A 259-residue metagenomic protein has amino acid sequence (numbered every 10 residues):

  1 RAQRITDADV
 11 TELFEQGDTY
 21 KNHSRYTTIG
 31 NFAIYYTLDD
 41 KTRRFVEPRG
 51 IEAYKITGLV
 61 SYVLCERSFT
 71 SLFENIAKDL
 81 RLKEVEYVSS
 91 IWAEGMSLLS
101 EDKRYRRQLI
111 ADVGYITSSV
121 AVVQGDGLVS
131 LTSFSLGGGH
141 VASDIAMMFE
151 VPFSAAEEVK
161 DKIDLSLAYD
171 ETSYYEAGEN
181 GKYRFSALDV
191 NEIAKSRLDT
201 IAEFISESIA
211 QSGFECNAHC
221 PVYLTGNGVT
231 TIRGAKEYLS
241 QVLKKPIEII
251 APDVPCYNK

Functional and structural regions predicted by a protein language model:
R1-F14, D144-M147, V151, C256-N258: N-terminal phosphate-binding loop and adjacent alpha-helix
R1-Q108, S166-T172, A177, A187-N191 (+2 more regions): Nucleotide/phosphate-binding catalytic cleft detector across ATP-hydrolyzing and phosphate-transferring enzymes
Y62, R67-N75, W92, Q124-E203 (+3 more regions): Phosphate-binding glycine-rich/basic clefts of nucleotide- and phosphate-handling proteins, predominantly
G95-M96, T230-I232, C256-Y257: Flexible loop/turn segments at secondary-structure boundaries
S100-D102, T230-S240: Short glycine/threonine-rich loop-to-helix capping motif typified by GTGT followed within a few residues by an Asp-Pro
E101-L131, I145: Gly/Thr-rich phosphate-binding beta-strand-loop-beta motif of the actin/hexokinase/Hsp70
A210-E215, V222-T225, E248-V254: Hydrophobic alpha-helical bundle architecture
S240-K259: Conserved phosphate-binding/catalytic loops in two-lobed NTP-binding clefts
